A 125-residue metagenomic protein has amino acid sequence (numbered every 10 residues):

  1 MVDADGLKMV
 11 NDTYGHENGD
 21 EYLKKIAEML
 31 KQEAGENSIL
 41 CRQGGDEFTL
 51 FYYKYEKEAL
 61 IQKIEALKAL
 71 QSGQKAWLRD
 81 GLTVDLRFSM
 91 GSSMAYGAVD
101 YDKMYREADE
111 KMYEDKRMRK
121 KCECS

Functional and structural regions predicted by a protein language model:
V2, T13, Q32-I39, K75-G81 (+1 more regions): Nucleotide second-messenger and two-component phosphorelay signaling modules
A4-G35, C41-G45, T49-L50, K57-I61 (+3 more regions): Conserved long alpha-helical elements within nucleotide-processing catalytic cores of c-di-GMP signaling and class III
E36-N37, E56, Y96-D100: Short glycine/proline-enriched coil/turn segments at helix->beta-strand junctions
R42, Q71-S89, K120-C124: Catalytic core regions of nucleotide second-messenger enzymes
F51-Y53, S93: Short hydrophobic/aromatic beta-strand micro-patches that form the beta-sheet surface supporting nucleotide- or nucleic
I61-K68, D80, S93-C124: Catalytic-core segments of nucleotide cyclases and related cyclic-nucleotide turnover enzymes
